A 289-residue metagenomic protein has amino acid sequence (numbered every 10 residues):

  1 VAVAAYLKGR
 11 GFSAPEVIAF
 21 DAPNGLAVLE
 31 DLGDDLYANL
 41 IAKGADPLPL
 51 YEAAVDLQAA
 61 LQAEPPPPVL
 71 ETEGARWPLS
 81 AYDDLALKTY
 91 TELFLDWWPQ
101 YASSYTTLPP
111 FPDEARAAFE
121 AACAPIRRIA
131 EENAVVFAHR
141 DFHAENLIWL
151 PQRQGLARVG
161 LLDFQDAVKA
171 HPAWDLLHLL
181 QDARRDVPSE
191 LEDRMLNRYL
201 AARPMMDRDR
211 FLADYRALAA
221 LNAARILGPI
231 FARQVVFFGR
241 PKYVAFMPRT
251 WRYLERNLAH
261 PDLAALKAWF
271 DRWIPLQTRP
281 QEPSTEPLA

Functional and structural regions predicted by a protein language model:
V1-T89, L93, P99-Q100, S104 (+2 more regions): ATP-binding pocket architecture of kinase catalytic cores
P47-A54, L87, P112-F119, A220 (+1 more regions): Hydrophobic packing residues in well-ordered alpha-helices of helical domains and bundles
L61, C123-W174, D186: Active-site acidic catalytic loop and adjacent metal/ATP-binding pocket of ATP-dependent phosphoryl transfer enzymes
S80-Y82, R208-A219: All-alpha amphipathic helical-bundle segments outside canonical DNA-binding/catalytic cores that form hydrophobic
E92-S103, K169-M206, A220-F238, R249-L258: Active-site activation/catalytic loop segments of kinase-like enzymes and analogous catalytic loops in related
W98-R116: Conserved P-loop NTPase mechanochemical-coupling segment
P229-A289: ATP/Mg2+ or Mg2+-diphosphate-binding catalytic cores that bind nucleotide phosphates or diphosphates via glycine-rich
